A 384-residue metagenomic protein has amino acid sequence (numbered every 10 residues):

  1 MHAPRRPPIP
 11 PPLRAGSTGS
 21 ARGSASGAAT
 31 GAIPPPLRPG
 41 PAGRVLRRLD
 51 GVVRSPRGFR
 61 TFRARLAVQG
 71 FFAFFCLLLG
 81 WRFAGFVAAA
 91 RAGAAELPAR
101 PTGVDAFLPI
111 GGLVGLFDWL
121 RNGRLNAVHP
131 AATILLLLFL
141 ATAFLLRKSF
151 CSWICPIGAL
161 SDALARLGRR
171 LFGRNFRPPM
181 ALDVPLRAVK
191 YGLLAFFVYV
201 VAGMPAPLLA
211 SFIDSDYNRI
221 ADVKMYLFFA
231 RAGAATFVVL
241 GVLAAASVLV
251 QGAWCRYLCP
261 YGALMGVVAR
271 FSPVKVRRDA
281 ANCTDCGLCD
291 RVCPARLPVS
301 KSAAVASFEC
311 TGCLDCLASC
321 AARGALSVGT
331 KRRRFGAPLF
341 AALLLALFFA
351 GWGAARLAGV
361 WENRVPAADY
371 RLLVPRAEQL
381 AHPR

Functional and structural regions predicted by a protein language model:
H2-R291, V299-S302, F308, A318 (+1 more regions): Non-ligating segments of multi-cofactor redox enzymes
T311: Conserved, short, structured surface segments that act as functional micro-motifs
